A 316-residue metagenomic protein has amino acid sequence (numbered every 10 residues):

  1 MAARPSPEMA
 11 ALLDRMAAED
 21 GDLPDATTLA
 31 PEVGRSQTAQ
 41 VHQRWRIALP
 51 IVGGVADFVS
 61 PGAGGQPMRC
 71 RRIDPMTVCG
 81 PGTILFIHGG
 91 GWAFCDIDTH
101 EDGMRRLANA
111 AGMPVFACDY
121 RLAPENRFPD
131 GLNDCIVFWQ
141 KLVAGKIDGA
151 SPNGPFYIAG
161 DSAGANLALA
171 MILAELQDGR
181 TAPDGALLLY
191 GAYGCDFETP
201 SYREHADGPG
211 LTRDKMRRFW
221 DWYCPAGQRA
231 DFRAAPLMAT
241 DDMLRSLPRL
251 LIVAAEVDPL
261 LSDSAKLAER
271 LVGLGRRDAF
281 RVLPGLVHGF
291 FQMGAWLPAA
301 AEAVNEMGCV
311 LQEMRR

Functional and structural regions predicted by a protein language model:
M1-I73, R316: A glycine/proline-hinged amphipathic helix-loop "lid/cap" segment that gates access to hydrophobic ligand pockets
G65-M68, P75-T83, R245-L247: Proline/glycine-enriched tight loop/beta-turn segments at coil->beta junctions that connect or precede beta-strands
F86, G91-F94, T99, V115 (+1 more regions): Serine-hydrolase catalytic-loop signature spanning alpha/beta hydrolases and amidase-signature enzymes
D98-A117: Short amphipathic alpha-helix adjacent to the substrate-entry channel of hydrolases
N126-D148, M307: Alpha/beta-hydrolase active-site loop
D148-S162: Alpha/beta-hydrolase fold nucleophile elbow
G154, L169-R316: Alpha/beta hydrolase fold serine-hydrolase catalytic domain that processes acyl esters and thioesters
G160-A170: Glycine-rich nucleophile elbow surrounding the catalytic serine of serine-hydrolase chemistry
